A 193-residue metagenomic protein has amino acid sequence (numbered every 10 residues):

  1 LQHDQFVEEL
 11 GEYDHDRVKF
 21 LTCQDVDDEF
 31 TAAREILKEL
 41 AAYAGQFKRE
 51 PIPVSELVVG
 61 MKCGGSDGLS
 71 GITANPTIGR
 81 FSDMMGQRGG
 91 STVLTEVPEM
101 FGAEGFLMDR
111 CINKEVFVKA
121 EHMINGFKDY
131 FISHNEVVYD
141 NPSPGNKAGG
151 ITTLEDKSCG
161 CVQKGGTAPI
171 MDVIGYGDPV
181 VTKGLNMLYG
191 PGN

Functional and structural regions predicted by a protein language model:
L1, E29, E56, M61-C63 (+1 more regions): Anaerobic metallocofactor- and corrinoid-dependent redox/one-carbon enzyme cores, especially those from methanogenesis
L1-Q46, V58, G126, Y130-I132: Alpha/propeptide regions of enzymes that mature by internal proteolysis
F47-I52: Surface-exposed acidic, glycine-flexible loop patches that form ligand/cofactor-binding and adhesion interfaces
